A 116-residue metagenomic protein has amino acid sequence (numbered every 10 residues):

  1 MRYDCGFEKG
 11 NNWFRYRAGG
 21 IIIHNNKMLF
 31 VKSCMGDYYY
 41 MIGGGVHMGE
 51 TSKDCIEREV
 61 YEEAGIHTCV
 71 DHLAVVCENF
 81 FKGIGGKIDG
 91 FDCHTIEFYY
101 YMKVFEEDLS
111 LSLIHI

Functional and structural regions predicted by a protein language model:
M1-G19, D89-F91: Acidic, metal-coordinating catalytic segment for phosphate/diphosphate chemistry, firing primarily on the Nudix
R15, I23, M41, T68 (+1 more regions): Short connector loops at helix/strand junctions that flank enzyme active sites, especially segments positioning acidic
G20, L73, F98-M102: A structural signal for short, well-ordered beta-strand segments
H24-E63, V75: Conserved Nudix-box catalytic region and its N-terminal flanking loop in Nudix hydrolases and closely related
D37-Y38, C77-F80, E106: Feature marks short, surface-exposed loop/turn motifs that line or immediately flank catalytic pockets and channel
H67-V76: A short coil-to-beta-strand element that immediately follows conserved catalytic motifs
F81-S110: Active-site-adjacent beta-strand/loop module that shapes the phosphate/pyrophosphate-binding cleft
I114-I116: Conserved small/polar residues in nucleotide/adenosyl-binding loops
